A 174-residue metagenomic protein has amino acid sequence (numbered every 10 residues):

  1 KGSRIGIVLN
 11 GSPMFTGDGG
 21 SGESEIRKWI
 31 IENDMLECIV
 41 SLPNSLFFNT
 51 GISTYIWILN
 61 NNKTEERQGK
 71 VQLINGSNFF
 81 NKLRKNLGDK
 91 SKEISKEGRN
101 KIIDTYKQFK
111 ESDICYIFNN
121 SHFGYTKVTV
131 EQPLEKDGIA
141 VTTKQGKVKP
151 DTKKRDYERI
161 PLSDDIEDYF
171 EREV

Functional and structural regions predicted by a protein language model:
K1-E173: A conserved structural/catalytic subdomain of Rossmann-like adenosyl-cofactor enzymes
